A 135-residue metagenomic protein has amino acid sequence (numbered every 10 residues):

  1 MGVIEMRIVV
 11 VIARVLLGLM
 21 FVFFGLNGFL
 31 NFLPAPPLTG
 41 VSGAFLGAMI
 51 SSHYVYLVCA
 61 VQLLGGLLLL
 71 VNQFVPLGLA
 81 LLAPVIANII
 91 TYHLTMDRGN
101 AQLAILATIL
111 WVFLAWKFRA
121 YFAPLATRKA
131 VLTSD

Functional and structural regions predicted by a protein language model:
M1-F32, Y56, V71-D135: Extended, low-polarity transmembrane helix blocks
L30-G43: Peri-membrane helix termini and adjoining interfacial loops of integral membrane proteins
A44-V55: Short aromatic-rich membrane-water interface segments that cap or initiate transmembrane helices in multi-pass membrane
F45-L46, C59, F122: Generic structural signal of hydrophobic/aromatic residues within well-ordered alpha-helices of folded domains
A60-L64: Core segments of transmembrane alpha-helices that mediate helix-helix packing or line hydrophobic substrate/ligand
G65-L70: Conserved interaction-surface patches within small, structured recognition/assembly domains
